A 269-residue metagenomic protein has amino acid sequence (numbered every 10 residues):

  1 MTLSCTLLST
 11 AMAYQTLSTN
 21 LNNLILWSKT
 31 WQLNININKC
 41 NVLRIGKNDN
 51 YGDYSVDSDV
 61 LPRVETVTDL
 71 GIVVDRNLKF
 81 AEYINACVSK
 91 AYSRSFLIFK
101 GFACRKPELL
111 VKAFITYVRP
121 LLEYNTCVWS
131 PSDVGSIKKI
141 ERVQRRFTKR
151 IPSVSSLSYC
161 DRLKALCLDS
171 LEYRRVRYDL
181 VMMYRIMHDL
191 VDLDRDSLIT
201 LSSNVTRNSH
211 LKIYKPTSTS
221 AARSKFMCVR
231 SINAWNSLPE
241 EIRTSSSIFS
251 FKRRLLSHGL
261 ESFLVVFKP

Functional and structural regions predicted by a protein language model:
M1-S4, S28, D69-N77, A91 (+6 more regions): Short, conserved catalytic/metal-binding micro-motifs enriched in Asp/Glu and His
L3-L26, P131: Catalytic palm subdomain of template-directed nucleic-acid polymerases, centered on the conserved carboxylate motif
T10-A13, F80, A103-V111, W129-S136 (+1 more regions): Residue-level recognition of alpha-helical structural elements
Y14-L17, L21, I35, I84 (+3 more regions): Hydrophobic packing residues in well-ordered alpha-helices of helical domains and bundles
T19, L26, L33-V67: Short, conserved micro-motifs composed of acidic
I25-I37, N41-L43, S136-V205: Short, charged alpha-helical motifs in flexible N/C-terminal segments and linkers
D59-C127: Basic, alpha-helical interaction scaffolds
L201-A234: Low-complexity, glycine/alanine/valine/leucine- and proline-rich hydrophobic stretches
